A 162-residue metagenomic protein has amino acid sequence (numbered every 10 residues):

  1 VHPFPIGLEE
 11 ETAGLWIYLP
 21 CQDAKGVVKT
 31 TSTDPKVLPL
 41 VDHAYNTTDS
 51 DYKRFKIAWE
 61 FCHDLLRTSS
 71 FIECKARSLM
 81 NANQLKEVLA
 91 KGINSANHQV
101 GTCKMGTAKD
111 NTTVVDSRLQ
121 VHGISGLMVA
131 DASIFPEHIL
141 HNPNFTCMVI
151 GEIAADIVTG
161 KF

Functional and structural regions predicted by a protein language model:
V1-T146, A154-F162: FAD-dependent oxidoreductase catalytic-site/capping-region signature
